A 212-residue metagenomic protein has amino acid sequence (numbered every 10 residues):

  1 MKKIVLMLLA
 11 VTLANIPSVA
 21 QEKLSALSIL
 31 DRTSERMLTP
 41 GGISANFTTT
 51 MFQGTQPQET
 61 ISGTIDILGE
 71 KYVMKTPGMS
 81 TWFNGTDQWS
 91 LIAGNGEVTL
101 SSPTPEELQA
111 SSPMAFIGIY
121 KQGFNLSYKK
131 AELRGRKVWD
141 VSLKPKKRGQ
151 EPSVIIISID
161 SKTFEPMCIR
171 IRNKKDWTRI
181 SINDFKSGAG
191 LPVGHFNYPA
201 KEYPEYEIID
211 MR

Functional and structural regions predicted by a protein language model:
I4-L13: Sec-dependent N-terminal signal peptides
I16-A20: Sec/Tat signal peptide C-region and signal peptidase I cleavage site
Q21-G42, N46-T48, P57-Q58, G85-P152 (+1 more regions): Flexible, processing/modification-adjacent segments and terminal tails in exported/periplasmic/extracellular proteins
S62-A110, N173-R179: An acidic-aromatic
D66-L68, K129-A131, S158-K162: Short beta-strand micro-motifs enriched in acidic
F124, R134-R212: Gly/Pro-enriched, hydrophobic low-complexity segments that function as extracytoplasmic propeptides/linkers
